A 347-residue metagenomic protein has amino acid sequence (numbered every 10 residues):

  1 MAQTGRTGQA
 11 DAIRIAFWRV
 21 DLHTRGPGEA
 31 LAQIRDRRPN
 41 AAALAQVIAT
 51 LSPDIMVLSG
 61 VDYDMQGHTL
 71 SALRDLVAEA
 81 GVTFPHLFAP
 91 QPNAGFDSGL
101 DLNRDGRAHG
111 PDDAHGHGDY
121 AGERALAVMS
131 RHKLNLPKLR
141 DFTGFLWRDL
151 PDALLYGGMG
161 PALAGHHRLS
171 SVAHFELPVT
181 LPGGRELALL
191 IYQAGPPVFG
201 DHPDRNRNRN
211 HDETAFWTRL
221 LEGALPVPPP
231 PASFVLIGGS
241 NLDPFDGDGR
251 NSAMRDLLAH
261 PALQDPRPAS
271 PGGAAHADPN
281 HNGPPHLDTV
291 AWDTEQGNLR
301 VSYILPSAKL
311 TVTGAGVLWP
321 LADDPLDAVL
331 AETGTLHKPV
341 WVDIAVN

Functional and structural regions predicted by a protein language model:
A2-L126, G165, G183-L187, L299 (+3 more regions): N-terminal, active-site-proximal structural segment of metallo-dependent hydrolase catalytic domains
G5-I15, R131-L136, R168-Q193: Beta-strand-turn-beta hairpins that frame and shape the catalytic cleft of phosphate-ester-processing enzymes
F17, L126-V128, H174-P178, I191 (+2 more regions): Conserved hydrophobic/aromatic beta-strand scaffold that supports enzyme active sites
V20-T24, V61-M65, P92-F96, L134-L136 (+3 more regions): Solvent-exposed loop/turn segments at secondary-structure junctions within structured extracellular/periplasmic domains
A108-P111, A153-A162, G283-L287, A322-L326: Short Pro/Gly-enriched beta-strand edge/turn motifs at strand-loop
K133-D141, F145, D149, L169 (+2 more regions): Metal-dependent phosphoester-hydrolase catalytic domains
G144-P182: Active-site catalytic loop in hydrolytic enzyme cores
L187-N208: Active-site His/acidic residue clusters
